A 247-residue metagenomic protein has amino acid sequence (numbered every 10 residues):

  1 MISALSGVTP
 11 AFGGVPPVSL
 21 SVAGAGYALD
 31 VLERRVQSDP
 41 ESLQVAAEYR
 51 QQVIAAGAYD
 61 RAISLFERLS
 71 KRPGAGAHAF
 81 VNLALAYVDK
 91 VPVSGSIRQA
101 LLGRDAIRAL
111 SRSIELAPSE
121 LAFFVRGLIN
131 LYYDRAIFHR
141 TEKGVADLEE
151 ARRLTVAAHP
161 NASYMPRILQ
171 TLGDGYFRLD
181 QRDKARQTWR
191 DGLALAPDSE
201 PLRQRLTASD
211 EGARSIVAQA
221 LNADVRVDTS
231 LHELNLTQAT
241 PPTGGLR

Functional and structural regions predicted by a protein language model:
L5-D60: N-terminal leader/linker segments that initiate helical-solenoid repeat arrays
E33-D39, E67-A79, L110-E120, R152-M165: Flexible helix-coil transition and linker loops at the boundaries of alpha-helical arrays
V45, A79, A122-F123, N161 (+2 more regions): TPR alpha-solenoid repeat register
E48, N82, D89, V125 (+3 more regions): "A position-specific structural signal for the A-helix of alpha-solenoid helical repeats
Q51, L85, P92, L128 (+3 more regions): Residue-level recognition of tetratricopeptide repeat
A157, N161-R247: Terminal, low-structured helical/coil segments at or just beyond the last alpha-helical repeat
